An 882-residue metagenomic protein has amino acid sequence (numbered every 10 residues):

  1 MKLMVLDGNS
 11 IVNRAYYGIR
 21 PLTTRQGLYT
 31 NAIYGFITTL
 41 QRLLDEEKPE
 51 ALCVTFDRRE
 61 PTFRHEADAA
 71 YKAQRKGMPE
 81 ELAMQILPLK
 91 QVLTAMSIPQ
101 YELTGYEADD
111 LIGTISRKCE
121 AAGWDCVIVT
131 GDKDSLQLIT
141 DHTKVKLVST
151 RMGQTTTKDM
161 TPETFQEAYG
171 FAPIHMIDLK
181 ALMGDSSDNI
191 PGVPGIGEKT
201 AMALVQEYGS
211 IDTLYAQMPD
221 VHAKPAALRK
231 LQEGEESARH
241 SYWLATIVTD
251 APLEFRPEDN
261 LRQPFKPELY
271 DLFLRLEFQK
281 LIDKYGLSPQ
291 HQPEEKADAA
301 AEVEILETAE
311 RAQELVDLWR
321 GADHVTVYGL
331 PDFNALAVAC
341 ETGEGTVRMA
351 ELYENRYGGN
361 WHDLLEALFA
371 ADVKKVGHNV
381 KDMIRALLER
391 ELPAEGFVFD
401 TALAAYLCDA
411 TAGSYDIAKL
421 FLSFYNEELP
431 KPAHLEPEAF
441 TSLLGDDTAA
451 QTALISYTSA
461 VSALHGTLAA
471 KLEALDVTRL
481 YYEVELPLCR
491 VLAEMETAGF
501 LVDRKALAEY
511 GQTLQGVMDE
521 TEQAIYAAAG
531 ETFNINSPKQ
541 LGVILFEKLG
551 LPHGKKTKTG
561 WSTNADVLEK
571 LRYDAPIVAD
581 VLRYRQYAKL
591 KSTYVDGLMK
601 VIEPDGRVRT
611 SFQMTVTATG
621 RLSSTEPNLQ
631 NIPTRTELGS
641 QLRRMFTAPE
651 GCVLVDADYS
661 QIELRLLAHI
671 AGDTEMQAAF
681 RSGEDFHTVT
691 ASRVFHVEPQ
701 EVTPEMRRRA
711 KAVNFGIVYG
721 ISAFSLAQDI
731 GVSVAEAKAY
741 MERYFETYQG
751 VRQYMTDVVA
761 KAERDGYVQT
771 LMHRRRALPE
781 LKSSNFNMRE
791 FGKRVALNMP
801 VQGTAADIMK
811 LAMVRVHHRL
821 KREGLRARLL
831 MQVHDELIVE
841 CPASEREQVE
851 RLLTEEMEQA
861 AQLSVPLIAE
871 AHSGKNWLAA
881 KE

Functional and structural regions predicted by a protein language model:
M1-V129, K133-T155, D159, S237-E254 (+1 more regions): Noncatalytic, basic helical substrate-engagement surface that gates or grips nucleic-acid strands
M4, G8, R14-C53, A69-A70 (+5 more regions): Conserved RNase H-like, two-metal-ion catalytic cores of nucleic-acid enzymes
K48-C53, A121, T140-K144, D159-V303 (+4 more regions): Non-catalytic nucleic-acid-binding/docking modules located in mid-to-C-terminal regions of nucleic-acid enzymes
M152-K158, P162-K180, S187, A297-A301 (+3 more regions): Active-site-proximal helix-loop-helix substrate-binding element of RNase H-like nuclease domains
G234-R356, F369, A439-T634, V653 (+6 more regions): Conserved "right-hand" nucleotidyltransferase catalytic core of DNA-directed polymerases
A339-T342, C408, S414-K431, P437-E438 (+3 more regions): Function-dense linear segments that define catalytic or interfacial modules in macromolecule-processing proteins
L443, T497, R609-T610, M614-T617 (+5 more regions): Conserved catalytic core of nucleic-acid polymerases
G516-Q523, A527-A579, E746-R794, N798 (+1 more regions): C-terminal polymerase-core module
